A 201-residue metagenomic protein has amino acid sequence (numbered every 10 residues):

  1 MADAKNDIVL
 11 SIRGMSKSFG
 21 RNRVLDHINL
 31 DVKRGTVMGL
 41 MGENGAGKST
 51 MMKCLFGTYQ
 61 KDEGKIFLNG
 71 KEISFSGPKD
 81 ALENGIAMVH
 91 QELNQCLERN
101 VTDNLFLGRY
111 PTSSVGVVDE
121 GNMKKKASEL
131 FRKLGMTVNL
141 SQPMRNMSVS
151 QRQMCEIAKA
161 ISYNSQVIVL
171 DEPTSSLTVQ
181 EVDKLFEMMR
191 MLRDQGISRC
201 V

Functional and structural regions predicted by a protein language model:
A2-V201: Glycine-rich phosphate-binding loops of nucleotide-dependent enzymes
